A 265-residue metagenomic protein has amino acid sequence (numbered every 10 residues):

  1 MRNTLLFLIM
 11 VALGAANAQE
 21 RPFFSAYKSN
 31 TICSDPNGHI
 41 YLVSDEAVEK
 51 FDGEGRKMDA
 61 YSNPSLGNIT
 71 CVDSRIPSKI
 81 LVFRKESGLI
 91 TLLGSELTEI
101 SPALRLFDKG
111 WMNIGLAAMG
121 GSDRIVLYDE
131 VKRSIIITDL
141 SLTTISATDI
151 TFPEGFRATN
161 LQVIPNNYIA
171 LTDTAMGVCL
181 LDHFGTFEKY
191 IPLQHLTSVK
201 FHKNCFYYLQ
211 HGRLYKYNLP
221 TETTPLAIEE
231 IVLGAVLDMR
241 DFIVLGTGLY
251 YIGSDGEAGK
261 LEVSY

Functional and structural regions predicted by a protein language model:
N3-G14: Sec-dependent N-terminal signal peptides
Q19-S25, R56-S62, E99-D108, T143-F152 (+2 more regions): A short beta-strand motif characteristic of beta-propeller blades
F23-E46: Beta-strand-rich domains and repeat architectures in extracellular enzymes and scaffolds, especially beta-propellers
A26-C33, L66-S74, W111-A117, G155-I164 (+2 more regions): Repeated scaffold domains used in trafficking and secretory/extracellular systems, primarily beta-propellers
N37-G38, P77-S78, S122-D123, N166-Y168 (+2 more regions): Short coil/turn segments that connect the beta-strands within blades of beta-propeller domains
L42-D45, L81-E86, L127-V131, A170-A175 (+2 more regions): Conserved beta-strand positions in repeat-built beta-propeller and related beta-rich domains
A47-E49, G88-L92, K132-I137, M176-L180 (+2 more regions): Structural motif
D52-R56, G94-T98, D139-L142, D182-G185 (+2 more regions): Short loop/turn segments that connect beta-strands within beta-propeller blades
